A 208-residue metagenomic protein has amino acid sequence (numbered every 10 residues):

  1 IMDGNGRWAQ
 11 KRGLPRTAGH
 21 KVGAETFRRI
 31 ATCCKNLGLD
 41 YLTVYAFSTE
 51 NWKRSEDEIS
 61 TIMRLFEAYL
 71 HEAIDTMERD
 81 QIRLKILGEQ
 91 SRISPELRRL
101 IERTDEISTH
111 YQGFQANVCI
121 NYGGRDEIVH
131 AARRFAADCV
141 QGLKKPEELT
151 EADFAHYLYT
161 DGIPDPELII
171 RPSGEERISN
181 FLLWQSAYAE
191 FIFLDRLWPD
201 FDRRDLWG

Functional and structural regions predicted by a protein language model:
M2-G208: Flexible, compositionally biased loop and terminal segments
